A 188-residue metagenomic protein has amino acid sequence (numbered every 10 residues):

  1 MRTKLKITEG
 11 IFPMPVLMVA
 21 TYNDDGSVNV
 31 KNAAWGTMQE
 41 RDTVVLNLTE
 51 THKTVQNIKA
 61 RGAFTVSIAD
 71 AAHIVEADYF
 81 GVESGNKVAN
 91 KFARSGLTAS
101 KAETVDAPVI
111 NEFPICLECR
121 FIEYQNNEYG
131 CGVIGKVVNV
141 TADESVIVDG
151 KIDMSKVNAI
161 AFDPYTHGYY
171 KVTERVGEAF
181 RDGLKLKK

Functional and structural regions predicted by a protein language model:
M1-K188: Basic, polyanion-binding surface patches
